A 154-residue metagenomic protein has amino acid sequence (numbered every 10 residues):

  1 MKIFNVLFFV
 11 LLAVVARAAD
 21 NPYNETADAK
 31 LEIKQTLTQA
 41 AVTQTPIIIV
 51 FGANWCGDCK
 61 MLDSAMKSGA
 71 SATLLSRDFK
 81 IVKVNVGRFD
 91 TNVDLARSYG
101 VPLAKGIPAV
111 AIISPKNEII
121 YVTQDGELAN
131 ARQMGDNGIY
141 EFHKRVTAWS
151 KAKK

Functional and structural regions predicted by a protein language model:
K2-F9: Sec-dependent signal peptide recognition, specifically the positively charged N-region followed immediately by
F9-R17: Hydrophobic h-region of N-terminal signal peptides that target proteins for export in Gram-negative bacteria
A18-E25: Cleaved targeting-peptide boundary
E25-P46: A short beta-strand-turn-helix
A27, A72-V93: Thiol-based oxidoreductase modules, predominantly thioredoxin-like and allied folds used for disulfide exchange
T43-C56: Short active-site neighborhood of thiol/selenol oxidoreductases, capturing the structured segment around
K60-L74: Typically the conserved alpha-helix immediately C-terminal to a functionally engaged Cys/Sec in thioredoxin-like
K105-K153: Non-catalytic, surface beta->alpha helical segment in thiol-disulfide oxidoreductase systems
